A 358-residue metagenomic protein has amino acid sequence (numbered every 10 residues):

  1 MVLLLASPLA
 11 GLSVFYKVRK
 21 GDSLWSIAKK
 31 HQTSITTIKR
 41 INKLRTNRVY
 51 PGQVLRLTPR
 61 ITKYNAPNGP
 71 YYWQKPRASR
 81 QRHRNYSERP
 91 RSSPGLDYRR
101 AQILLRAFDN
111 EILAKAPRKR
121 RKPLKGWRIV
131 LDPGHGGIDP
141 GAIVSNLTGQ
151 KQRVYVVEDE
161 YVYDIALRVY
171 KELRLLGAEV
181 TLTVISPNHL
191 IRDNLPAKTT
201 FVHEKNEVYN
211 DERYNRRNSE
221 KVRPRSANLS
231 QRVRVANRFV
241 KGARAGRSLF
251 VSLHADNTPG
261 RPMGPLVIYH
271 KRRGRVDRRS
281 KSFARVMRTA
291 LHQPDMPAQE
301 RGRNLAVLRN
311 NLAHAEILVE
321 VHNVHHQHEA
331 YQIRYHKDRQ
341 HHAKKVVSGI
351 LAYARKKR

Functional and structural regions predicted by a protein language model:
M1, L5-A6, A10-R19, S23-T46 (+1 more regions): Catalytic-site microenvironment of enzymes that process N-acetyl-hexosamine-containing cell-wall polysaccharides
